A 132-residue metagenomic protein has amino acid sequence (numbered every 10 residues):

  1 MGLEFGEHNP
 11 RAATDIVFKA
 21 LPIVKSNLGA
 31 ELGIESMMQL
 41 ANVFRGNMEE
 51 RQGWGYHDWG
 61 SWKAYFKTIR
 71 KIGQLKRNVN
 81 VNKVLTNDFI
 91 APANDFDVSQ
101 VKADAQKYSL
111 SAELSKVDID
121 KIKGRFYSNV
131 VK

Functional and structural regions predicted by a protein language model:
M1-R77: Secondary-structure end/capping motifs
K63-K132: Conserved C-terminal helix/tail region of periplasmic/extracytoplasmic solute-binding proteins
